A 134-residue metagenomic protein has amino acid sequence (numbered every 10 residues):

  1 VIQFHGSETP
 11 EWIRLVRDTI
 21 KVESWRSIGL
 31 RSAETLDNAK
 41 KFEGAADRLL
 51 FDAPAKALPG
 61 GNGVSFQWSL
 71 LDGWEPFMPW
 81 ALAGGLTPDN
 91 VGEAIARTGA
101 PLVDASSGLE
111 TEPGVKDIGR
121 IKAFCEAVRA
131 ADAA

Functional and structural regions predicted by a protein language model:
V1-L82, L86-N90: Conserved anion-binding
D18-V22, G99, A130-A134: Short helix-capping segments at alpha-helix termini
T19-I20, Q67, G99, I121-A123: Glycine-rich, phosphate-binding/catalytic loops in enzymes
F77, R97, A127-A130: Residues within well-ordered alpha-helical secondary structure of globular protein domains
D89, I95, A100-L109: Internal alpha/beta core interface subdomains
S106-A134: C-terminal helical cap(s) of enzyme catalytic domains, especially alpha/beta-barrels
